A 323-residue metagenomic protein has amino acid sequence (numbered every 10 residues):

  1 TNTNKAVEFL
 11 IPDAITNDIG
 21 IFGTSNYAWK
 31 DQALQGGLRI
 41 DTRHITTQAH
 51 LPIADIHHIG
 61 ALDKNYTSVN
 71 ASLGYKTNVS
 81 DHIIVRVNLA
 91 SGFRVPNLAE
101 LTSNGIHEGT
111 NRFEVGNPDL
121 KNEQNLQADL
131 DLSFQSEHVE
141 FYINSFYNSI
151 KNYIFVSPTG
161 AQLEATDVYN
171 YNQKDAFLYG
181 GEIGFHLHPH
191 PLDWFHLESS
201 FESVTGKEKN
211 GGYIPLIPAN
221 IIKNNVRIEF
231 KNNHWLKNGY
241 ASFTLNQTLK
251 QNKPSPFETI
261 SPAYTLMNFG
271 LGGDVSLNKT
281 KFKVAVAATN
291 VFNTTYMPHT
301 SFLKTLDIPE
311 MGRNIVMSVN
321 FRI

Functional and structural regions predicted by a protein language model:
T1, G36-T42, V87-S91, E100 (+4 more regions): Transmembrane beta-barrel strands of outer-membrane/channel proteins
A6-I150: Structural signature of Gram-negative outer-membrane beta-barrels, strongest in the C-terminal barrel of TonB-dependent
L10-N17, H57-T67, P118-Q124, Y171-F177 (+3 more regions): Replace "Gram-negative outer membrane beta-barrel proteins" with "bacterial and organellar outer membrane beta-barrel
I21-Y27, L73-T77, V87, L130-F134 (+6 more regions): Residues on the lipid-exposed face of transmembrane beta-strands in outer-membrane beta-barrel proteins
K30-D31, S80-H82, H138, P189-F195 (+2 more regions): Short loop/turn motifs that connect adjacent beta-strands in outer-membrane beta-barrel proteins
V115-K121, Q127, S136, E140-H196 (+2 more regions): Outer membrane beta-barrel strand-and-loop segments of large Gram-negative receptors, especially TonB-dependent
F146-I150, D167-Q251: Gram-negative outer-membrane beta-barrel transporters
S149-N152, L197, Q247-N252, L271-I323: C-terminal beta-signal and adjacent terminal beta-strands/loops of Gram-negative outer-membrane beta-barrel proteins
